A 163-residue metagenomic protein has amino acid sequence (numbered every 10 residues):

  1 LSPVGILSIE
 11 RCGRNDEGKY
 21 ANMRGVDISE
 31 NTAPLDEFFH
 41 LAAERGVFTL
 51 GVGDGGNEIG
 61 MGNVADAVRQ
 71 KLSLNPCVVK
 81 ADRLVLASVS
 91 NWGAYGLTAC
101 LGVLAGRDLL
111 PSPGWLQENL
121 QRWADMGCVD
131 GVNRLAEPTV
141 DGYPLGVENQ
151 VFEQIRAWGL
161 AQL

Functional and structural regions predicted by a protein language model:
L1-F38: An acidic, phosphate/nucleotide-engaging active-site surface
S8-I9, L50-G53: General beta-strand structural signal in soluble alpha/beta enzymes
R14-G18, N57-G62: Short, well-ordered, mixed-charge alpha-helical segments that flank or form enzyme active sites
A33, E37, E44, S88-W92: Short, well-structured alpha-helical interface segments that form or flank functional binding sites
E37-A42, K80-D82: Short C-terminal domain-edge/linker segments immediately following a structured domain
A43-T49: A short helix->loop->beta-strand "cap" motif at the edges of active sites that frequently abuts
E58-L163: C-terminal functional extensions of proteins
